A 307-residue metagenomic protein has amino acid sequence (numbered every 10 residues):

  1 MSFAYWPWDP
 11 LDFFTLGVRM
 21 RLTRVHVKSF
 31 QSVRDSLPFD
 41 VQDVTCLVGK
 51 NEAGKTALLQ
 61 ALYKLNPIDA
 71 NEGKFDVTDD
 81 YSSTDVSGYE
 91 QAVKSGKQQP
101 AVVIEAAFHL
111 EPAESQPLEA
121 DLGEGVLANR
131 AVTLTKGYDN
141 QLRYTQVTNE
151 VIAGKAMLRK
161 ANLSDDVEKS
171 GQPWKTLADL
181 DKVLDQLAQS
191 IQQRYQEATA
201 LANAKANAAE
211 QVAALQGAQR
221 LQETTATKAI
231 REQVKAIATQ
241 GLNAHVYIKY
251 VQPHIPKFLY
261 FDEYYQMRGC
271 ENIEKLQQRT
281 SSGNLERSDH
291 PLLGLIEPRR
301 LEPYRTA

Functional and structural regions predicted by a protein language model:
W6-W8: Tryptophan (W) side chains
F14-P67, D76-V86: Pre-Walker A-like glycine/lysine-rich segment at the N-terminus of P-loop NTPase domains
H26-Q31, D43-T45, F108-P112, K136-N140 (+1 more regions): Short, flexible loop/turn elements at secondary-structure junctions
Q60-A128: Conserved P-loop NTP-binding catalytic core
Q98, E105, A128-T199, N203 (+1 more regions): Coupling/switch segment of ABC-type P-loop NTPase heads
E114-E119, T224-P253: Short linear interaction motifs
S170, K205-I230: Long, non-membrane, amphipathic alpha-helices that form coiled-coils
